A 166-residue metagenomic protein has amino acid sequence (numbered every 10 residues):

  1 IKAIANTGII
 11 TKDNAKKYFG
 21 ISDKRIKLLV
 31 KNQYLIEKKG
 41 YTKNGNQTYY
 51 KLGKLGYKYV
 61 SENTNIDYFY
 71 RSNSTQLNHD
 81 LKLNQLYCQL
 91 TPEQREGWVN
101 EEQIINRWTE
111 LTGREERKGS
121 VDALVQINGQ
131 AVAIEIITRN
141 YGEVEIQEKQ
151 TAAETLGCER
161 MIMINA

Functional and structural regions predicted by a protein language model:
I1-Y70: Nuclease-adjacent, charged terminal/linker segments that flank catalytic cores
A5, Y68-L83: A short, highly charged nucleic-acid-interacting micro-segment common to nuclease and nuclease-linked defense proteins
N6, P92-E96, T155: Secondary-structure boundary motif
G40, T75-N78, Y87-V132, I137-Y141: Active-site metal-binding core of divalent-cation-utilizing nuclease and nuclease-like domains
D80-N84, I146-K149: Well-ordered, non-membrane alpha-helical segments in soluble/globular domains
N84-L90, A152-G157: Metal-dependent nuclease catalytic cores in nucleic-acid-processing enzymes, especially RNase H-like/related
E116-K118, A131, I137-A166: Catalytic cores of nucleic-acid endonucleases
